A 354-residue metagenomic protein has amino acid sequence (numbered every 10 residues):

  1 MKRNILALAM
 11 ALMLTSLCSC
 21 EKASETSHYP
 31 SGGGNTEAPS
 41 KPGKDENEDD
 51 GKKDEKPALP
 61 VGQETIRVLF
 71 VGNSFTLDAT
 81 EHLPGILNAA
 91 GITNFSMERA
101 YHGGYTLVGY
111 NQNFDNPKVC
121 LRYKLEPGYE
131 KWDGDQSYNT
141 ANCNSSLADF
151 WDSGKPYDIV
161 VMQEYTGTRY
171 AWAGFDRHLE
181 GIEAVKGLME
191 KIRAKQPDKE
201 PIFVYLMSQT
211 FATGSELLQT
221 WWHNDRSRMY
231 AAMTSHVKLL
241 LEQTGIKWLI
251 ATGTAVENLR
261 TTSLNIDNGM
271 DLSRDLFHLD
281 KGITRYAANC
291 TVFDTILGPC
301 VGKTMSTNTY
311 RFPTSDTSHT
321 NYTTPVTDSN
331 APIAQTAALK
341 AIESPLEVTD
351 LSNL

Functional and structural regions predicted by a protein language model:
M1-S19: Sec-dependent bacterial lipoprotein signal peptides
S16-G62: Bacterial Sec-dependent N-terminal signal peptides
T65-R67, S96: Residues that mark the start of a beta-strand
L69-V71, A100, L206: Short hydrophobic segments within beta-strands
S74: Catalytic nucleophile serine of serine hydrolases, specifically the conserved "nucleophile elbow" pentapeptide
D78-L179: Conserved SGNH/GDSL esterase-like catalytic core that processes O-acyl groups on lipids and polysaccharides
S145-G282, D294: Alpha-helical cap/lid subdomain in secreted, periplasmic, or secretory-pathway luminal O-acyl-processing enzymes
D271-L354: Conserved catalytic region of serine esterases and O-acyltransferases that act on ester linkages in lipids
